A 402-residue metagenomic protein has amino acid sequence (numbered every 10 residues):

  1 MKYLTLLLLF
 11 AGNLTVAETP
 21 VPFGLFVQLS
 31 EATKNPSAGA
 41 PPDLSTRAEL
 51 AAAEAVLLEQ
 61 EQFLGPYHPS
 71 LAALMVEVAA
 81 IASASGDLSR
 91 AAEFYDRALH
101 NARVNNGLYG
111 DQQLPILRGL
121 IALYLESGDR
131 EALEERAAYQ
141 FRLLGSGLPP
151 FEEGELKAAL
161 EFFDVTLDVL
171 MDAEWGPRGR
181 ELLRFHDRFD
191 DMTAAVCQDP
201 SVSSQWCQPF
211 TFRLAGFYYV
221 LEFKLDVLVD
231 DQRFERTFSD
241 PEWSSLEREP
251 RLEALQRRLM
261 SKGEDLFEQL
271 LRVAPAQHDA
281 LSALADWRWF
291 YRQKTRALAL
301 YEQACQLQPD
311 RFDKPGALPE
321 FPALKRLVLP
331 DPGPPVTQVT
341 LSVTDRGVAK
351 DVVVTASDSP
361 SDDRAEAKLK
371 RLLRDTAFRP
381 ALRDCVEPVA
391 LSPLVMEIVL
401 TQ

Functional and structural regions predicted by a protein language model:
M1-Y3: Positively charged n-region of N-terminal signal peptides that target proteins for export
A11-G12: N-terminal signal peptide c-region/cleavage motif recognized by signal peptidases
T15-I81, S85: N-terminal leader/linker segments that initiate helical-solenoid repeat arrays
A17-G24, A82, S89-A92, A122 (+2 more regions): Charge-biased low-complexity segments
A38-G39, A72-A84, F94, A98 (+1 more regions): Non-membrane alpha-helical segments in proteins
P66-A73, S85, N101-Q112, D313-K314: Short, charge-rich amphipathic alpha-helical segments embedded in non-transmembrane helical bundles/solenoids
